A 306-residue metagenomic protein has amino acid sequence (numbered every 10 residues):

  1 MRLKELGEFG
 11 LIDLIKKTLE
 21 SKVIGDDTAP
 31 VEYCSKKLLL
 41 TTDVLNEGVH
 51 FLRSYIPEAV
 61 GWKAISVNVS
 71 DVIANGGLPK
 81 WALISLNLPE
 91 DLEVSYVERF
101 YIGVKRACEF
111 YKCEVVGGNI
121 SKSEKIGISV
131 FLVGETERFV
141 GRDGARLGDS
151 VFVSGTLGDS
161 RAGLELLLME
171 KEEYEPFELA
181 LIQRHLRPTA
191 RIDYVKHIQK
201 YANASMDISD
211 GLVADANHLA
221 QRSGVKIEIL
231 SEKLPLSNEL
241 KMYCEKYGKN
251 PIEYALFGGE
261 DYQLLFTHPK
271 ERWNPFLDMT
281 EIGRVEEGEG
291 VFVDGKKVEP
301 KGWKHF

Functional and structural regions predicted by a protein language model:
M1-I56, N75, I84: Extreme N-terminal cap/leader segments of soluble proteins
M1-L11, D91-E114, K122-I126, K200-N203 (+1 more regions): Glycine-/charge-enriched secondary-structure boundary and capping motifs
K22, S54-V67, D91-I102: Glycine-rich anion/phosphate-binding loops
V23-I24, L39-T41, E114-G118, L132 (+3 more regions): General beta-strand structural signal in soluble alpha/beta enzymes
S35, L45, P79-L167: Glycine-rich anion-binding loops of enzyme active sites
V130-G141, E178-H197: Active-site glycine-rich loop that binds ribose-phosphate moieties when present
G163-L179: Short, compositionally biased
